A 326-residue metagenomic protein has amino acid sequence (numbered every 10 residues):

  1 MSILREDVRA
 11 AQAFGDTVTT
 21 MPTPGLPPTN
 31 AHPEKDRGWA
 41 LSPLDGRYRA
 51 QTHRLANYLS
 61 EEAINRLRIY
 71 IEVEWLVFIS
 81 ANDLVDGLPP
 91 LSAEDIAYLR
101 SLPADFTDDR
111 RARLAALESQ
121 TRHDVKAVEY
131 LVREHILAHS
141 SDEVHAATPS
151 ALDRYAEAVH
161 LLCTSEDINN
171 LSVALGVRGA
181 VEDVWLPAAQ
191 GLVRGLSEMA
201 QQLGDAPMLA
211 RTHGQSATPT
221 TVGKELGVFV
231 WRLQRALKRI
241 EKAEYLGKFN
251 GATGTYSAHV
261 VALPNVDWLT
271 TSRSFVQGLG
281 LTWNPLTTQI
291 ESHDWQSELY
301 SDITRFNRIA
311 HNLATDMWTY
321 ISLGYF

Functional and structural regions predicted by a protein language model:
I3, F14-G15, T19-Y256, L263 (+1 more regions): A helix-coil-helix interface module used to build multimeric assemblies and to scaffold catalytic/cofactor sites
Q202-A206, R239-K242, L246, L281-P285 (+2 more regions): Conserved helix-loop functional segments at active or binding sites
A236, Q289-F326: Glycine-rich anion/phosphate-binding loop at the beta-strand->alpha-helix junction
W268-Q289, H293: Active-site-adjacent "gating/activation" loops or surface patches in catalytic cores
